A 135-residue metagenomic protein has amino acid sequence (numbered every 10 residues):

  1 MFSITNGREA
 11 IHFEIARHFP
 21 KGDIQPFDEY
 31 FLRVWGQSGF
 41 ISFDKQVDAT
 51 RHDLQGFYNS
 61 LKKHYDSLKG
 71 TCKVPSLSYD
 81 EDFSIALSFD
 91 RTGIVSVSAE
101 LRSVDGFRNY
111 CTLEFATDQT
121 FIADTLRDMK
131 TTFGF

Functional and structural regions predicted by a protein language model:
M1-D44: N-terminal domain-start interaction segment
E14-A16, I41-T50, S98-A99, R108-T117: Short amphipathic beta-strand/extended segments with alternating polar/hydrophobic composition
R17-K21, R51-L68, I94, F121-M129: Short, charge-rich amphipathic segments
I24-F31, D82-D105: Intrinsic, low-complexity N-terminal interaction/targeting segments
E29, R33-K69: Short, well-structured hydrophobic secondary-structure segments
G36-F40, R51, R91, L101-D105 (+1 more regions): Beta-strand elements of well-folded, non-transmembrane domains
D66-D90: DNA polymerase processivity clamps
S103-F135: Mixed-charge, glycine-accented linear interaction segment located at domain edges/termini
